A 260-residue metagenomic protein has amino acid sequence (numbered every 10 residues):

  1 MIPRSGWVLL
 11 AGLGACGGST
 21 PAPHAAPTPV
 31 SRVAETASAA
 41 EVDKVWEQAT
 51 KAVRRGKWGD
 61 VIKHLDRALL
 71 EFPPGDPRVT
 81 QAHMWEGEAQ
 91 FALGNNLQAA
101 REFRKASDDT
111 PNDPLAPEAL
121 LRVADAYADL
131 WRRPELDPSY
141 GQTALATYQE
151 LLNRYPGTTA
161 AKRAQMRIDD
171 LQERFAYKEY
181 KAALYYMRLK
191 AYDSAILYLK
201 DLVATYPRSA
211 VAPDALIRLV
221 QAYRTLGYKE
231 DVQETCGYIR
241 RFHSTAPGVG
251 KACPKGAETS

Functional and structural regions predicted by a protein language model:
M1-G14: Sec-dependent bacterial lipoprotein signal peptides
I2, C16-S260: Acidic, polar-rich low-complexity tracts and alpha-helical solenoid repeat scaffolds
